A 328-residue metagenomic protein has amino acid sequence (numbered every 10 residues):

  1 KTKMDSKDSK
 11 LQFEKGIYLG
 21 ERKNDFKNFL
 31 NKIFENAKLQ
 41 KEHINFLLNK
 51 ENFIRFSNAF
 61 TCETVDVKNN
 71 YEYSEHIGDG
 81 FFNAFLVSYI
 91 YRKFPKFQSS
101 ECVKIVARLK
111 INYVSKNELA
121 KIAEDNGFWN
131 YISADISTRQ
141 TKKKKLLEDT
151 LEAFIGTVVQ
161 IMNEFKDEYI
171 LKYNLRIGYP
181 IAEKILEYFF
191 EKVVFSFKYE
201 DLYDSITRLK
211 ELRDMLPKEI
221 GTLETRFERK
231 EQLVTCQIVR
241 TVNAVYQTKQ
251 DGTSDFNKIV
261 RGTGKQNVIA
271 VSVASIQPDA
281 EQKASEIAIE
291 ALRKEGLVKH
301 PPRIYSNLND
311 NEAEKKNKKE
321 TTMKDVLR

Functional and structural regions predicted by a protein language model:
K1-R328: Double-stranded RNA-binding/processing signature
